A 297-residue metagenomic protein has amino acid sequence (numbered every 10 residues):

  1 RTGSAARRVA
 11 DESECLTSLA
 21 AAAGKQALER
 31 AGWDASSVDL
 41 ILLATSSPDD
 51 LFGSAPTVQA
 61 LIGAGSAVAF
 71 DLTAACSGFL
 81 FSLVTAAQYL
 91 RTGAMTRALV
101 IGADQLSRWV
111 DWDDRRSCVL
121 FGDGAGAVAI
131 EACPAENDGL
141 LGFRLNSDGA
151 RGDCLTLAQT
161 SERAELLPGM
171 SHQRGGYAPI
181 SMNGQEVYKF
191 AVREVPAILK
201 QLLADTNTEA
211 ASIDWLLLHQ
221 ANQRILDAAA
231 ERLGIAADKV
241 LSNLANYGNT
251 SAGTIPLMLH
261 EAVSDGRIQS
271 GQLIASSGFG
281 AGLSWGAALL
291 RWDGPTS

Functional and structural regions predicted by a protein language model:
R1-S13, D114-K189, R193, A197 (+1 more regions): Condensing-enzyme catalytic core mediating Claisen C-C bond formation in acyl metabolism
S4-A6, S37-L40, A60-T73, W109-D113 (+1 more regions): Glycine/charged-rich beta-loop-alpha catalytic/anionic-binding loops adjacent to active sites
T17, A21-G24, L28, S47-P48 (+5 more regions): Claisen-condensing/thiolase-fold acyl-transfer catalytic domains that form or cleave C-C bonds in fatty acid
S36-A44, A210-H219: Short glycine-rich phosphate-binding loop at a beta-alpha junction
A44, T73, A98-D104, G122 (+3 more regions): Short beta-strand segments
D50-G63, V100-L106, E162, L166-Q173 (+1 more regions): Acidic-glycine-rich active-site phosphate/pyrophosphate-binding loop
F52-S54, V110-D114, W285-L289: Short acidic, glycine/serine/threonine-rich loops at helix termini
R91-A125: Flexible, glycine-rich active-site loops centered on histidine and acidic residues that chelate a metal or position
